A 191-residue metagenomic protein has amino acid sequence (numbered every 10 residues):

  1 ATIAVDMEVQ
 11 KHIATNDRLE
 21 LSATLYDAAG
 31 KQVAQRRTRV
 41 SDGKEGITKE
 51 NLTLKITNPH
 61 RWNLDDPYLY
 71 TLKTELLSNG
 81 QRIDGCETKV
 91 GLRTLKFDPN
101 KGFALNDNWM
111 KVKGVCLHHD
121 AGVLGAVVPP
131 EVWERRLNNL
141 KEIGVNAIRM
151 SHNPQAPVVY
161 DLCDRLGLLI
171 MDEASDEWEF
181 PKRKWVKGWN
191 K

Functional and structural regions predicted by a protein language model:
A1-L162, L166-I170: Secreted/periplasmic carbohydrate-active enzymes, especially glycoside hydrolases
P157, E179-F180: Generic structural signal for helix capping and beta-alpha/helix-loop junctions
R165, K182-K191: Active-site neighborhood of glycoside hydrolase catalytic domains
D176: Short, glycine/acidic-enriched loop or turn micro-motifs at the edges of active sites
